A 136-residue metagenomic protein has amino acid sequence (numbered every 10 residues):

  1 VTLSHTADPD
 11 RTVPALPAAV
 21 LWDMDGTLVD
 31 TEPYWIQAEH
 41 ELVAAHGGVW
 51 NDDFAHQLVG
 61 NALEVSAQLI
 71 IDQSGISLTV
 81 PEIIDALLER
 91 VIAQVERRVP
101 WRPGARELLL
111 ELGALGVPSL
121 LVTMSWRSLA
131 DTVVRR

Functional and structural regions predicted by a protein language model:
L3-H5, V13-P118, S128-D131: N-terminal helical cap/lid subdomain that shapes the substrate entry/recognition surface in HAD-like hydrolases
T132-R136: Short, intrinsically disordered, charge-balanced linker/junction segments flanking boundaries in proteins
